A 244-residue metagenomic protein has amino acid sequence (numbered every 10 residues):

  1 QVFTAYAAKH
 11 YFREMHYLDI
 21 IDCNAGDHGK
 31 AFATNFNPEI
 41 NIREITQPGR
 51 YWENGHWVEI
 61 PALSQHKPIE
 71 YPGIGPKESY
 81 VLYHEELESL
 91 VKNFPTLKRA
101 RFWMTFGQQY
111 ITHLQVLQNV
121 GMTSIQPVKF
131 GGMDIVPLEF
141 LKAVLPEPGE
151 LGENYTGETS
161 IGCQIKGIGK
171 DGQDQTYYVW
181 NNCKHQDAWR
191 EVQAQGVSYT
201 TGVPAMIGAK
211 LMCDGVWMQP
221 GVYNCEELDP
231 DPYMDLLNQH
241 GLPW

Functional and structural regions predicted by a protein language model:
Q1-Y11: Active-site-proximal alpha-helical scaffold in enzymes
K9-W244: C-terminal catalytic/substrate-binding lobe primarily of soluble NAD(P)-dependent oxidoreductases
